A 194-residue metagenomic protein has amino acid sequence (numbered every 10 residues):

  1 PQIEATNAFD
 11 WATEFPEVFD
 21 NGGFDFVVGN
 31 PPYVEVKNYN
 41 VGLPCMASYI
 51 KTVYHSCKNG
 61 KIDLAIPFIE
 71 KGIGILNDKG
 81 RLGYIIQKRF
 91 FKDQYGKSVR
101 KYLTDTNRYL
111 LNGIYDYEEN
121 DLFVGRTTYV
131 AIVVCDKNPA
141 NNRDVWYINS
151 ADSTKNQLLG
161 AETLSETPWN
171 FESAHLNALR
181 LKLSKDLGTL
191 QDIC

Functional and structural regions predicted by a protein language model:
P1-A8, T13: Long amphipathic alpha-helical scaffold segments
D10-C194: Signature of N6-adenine DNA methyltransferases within the class I
